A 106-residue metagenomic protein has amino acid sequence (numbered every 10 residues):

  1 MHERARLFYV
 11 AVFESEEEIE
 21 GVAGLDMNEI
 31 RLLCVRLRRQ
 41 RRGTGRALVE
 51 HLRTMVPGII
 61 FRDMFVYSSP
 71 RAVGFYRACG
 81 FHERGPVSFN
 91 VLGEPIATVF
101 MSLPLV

Functional and structural regions predicted by a protein language model:
M1-Y9: Active-site rim helix/loop that mediates acceptor-substrate recognition in acyltransferases
V12, E17-C34: Conserved beta-strand in the GNAT
F13, R39, G43-H51: Conserved acetyl-CoA pyrophosphate-binding loop and the N-cap/start of the following alpha-helix in GNAT-like
R31, R36-Q40, Y67-S69: Residue-level recognition of the GNAT/N-acetyltransferase active site
R31, R62, H82: Short acidic/polar active-site loop segments enriched in Thr and Asp
R46, P70-P95: Conserved active-site alpha-helix within GNAT-family acetyltransferase domains
A47-M64, G74: Conserved acyl-CoA
R62-R71, F89-V106: C-terminal "cap" of GNAT-fold acetyltransferases
